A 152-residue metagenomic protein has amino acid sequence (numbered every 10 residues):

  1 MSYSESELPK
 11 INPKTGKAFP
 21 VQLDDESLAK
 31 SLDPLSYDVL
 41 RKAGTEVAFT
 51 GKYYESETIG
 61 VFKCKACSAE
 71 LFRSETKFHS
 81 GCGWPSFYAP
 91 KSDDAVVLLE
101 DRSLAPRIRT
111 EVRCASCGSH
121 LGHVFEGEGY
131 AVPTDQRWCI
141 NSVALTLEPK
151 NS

Functional and structural regions predicted by a protein language model:
M1-P9: N-terminal targeting and processing segments of secreted/endomembrane and organelle-targeted proteins
E7-L8, K14-S152: A short Gly-Trp-Pro
